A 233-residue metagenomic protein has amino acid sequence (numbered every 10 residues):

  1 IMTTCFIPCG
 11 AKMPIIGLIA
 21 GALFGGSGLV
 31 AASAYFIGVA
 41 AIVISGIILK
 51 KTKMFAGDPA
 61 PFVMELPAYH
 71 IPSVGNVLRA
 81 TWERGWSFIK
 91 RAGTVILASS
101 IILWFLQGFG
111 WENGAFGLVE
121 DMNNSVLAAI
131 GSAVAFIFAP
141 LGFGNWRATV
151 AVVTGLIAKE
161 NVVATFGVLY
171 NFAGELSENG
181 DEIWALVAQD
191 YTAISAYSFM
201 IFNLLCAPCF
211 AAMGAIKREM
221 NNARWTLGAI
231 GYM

Functional and structural regions predicted by a protein language model:
I1, F55-A80, L127-A129, Y170-D181: Juxtamembrane inter-helical linkers in multi-pass membrane proteins
I1, G46-L66, G214-T226: Juxtamembrane helix-loop transition segments at the membrane interface in multi-pass membrane proteins
I1, I101-M233: Extended, low-charge hydrophobic alpha-helical regions
T4-A32, A211-N222: Transmembrane helix-loop junctions at the membrane interface of multipass transporters and ion channels
P8, K12-M13, R91-W104, V163-A164 (+1 more regions): Hydrophobic alpha-helical transmembrane segments in multi-pass membrane proteins
G10, S27-G28, A32-I48, F88-A92 (+3 more regions): Hydrophobic transmembrane alpha-helical segments of multi-pass transport and channel proteins
A20-A22, A34-K50, I96-G108, I201-L205 (+1 more regions): Hydrophobic core segments of alpha-helical transmembrane domains in multi-pass membrane transport and ion-translocation
G25-S27, M54-F55, P59, Y69-L118 (+1 more regions): Long hydrophobic segments that form regular secondary structure
